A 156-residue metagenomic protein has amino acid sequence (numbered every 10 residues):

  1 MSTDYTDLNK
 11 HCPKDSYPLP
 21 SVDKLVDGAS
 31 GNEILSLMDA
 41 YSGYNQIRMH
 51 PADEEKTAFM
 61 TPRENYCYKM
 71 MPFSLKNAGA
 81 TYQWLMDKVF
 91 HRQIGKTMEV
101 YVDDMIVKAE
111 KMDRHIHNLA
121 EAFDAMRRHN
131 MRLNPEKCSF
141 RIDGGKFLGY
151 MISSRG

Functional and structural regions predicted by a protein language model:
M1-G156: Retroelement reverse transcriptase polymerase core
